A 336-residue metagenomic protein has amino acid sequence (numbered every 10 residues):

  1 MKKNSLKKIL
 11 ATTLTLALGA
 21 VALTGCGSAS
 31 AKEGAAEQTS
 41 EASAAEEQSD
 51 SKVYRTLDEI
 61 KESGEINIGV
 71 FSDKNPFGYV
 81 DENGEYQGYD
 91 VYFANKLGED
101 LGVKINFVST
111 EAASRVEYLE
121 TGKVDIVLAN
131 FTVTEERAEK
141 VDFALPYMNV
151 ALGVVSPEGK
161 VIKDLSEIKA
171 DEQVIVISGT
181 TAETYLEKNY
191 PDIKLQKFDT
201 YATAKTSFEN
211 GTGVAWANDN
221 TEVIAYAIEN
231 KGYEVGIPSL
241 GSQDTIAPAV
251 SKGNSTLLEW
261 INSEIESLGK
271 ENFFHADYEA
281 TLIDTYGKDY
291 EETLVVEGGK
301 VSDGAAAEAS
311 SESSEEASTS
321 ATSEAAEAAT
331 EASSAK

Functional and structural regions predicted by a protein language model:
A22-E37: Bacterial lipoprotein signal-peptidase II cleavage site
G27, A45-E46, V91-D100, S178-T180 (+1 more regions): Extended ligand-binding regions for polar small-molecule ligands
G34, T39, E46-N130: Extracytoplasmic small-molecule ligand-binding "clamshell" domains of the periplasmic binding protein/Venus flytrap
S49-S51, T181-F198, V235-S239, I265-S310: Ligand-binding clefts/hinges and TM-proximal coupling segments of bilobed small-molecule sensing domains
N95, E99, K104-I168, L240: Acidic, polar ligand-binding/catalytic clefts
N106-Y118, S178, Q196-N210: Short helix-initiation/N-cap motifs at beta->coil->alpha
F131-E139, E187-K188, A202, E209-N210 (+1 more regions): A ligand-binding cleft/hinge motif common to bilobed small-molecule-binding domains
N149-S156, I224-I265, D284-G304: Periplasmic-binding protein-like
